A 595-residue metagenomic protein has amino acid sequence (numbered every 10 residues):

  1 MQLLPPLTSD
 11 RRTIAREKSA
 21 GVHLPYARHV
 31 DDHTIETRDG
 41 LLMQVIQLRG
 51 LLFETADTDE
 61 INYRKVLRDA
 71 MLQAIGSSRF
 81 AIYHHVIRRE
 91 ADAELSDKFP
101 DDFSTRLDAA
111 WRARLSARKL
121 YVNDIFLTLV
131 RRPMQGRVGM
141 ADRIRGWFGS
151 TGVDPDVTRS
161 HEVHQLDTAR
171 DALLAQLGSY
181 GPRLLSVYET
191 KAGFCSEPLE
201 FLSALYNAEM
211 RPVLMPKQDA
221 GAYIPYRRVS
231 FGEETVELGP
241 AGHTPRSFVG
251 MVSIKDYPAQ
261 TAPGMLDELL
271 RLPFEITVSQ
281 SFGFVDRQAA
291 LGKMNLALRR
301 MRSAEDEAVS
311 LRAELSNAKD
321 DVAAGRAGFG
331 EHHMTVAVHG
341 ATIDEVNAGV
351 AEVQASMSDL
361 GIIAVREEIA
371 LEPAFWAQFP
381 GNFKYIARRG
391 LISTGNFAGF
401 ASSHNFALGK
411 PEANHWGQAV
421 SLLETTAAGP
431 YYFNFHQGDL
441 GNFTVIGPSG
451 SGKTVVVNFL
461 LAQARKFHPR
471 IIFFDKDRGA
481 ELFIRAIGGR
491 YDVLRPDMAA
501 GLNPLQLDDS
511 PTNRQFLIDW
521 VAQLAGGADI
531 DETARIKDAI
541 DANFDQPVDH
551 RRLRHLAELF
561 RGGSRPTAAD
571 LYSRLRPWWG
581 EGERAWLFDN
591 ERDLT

Functional and structural regions predicted by a protein language model:
M1-L408: Extended, folded cores of ATP/NTP-driven motor/assembly subunits in large transport and secretion machines
D32-T34, A113-S116, L266, D321-G325 (+6 more regions): Generic recognition of flexible, low-complexity loop/linker segments
Q47, F443-T444, I472: Short hydrophobic/aromatic beta-strand immediately N-terminal to the Walker A/P-loop
L51, T58-G76, L270, I362-I363 (+4 more regions): P-loop NTPase motor domains
V285, I343, A428, Q437-G438 (+4 more regions): Short, glycine-/Ser/Thr-/acidic-enriched flexible segments
V336, A428, D475: Conserved hydrophobic/aromatic pocket- or pore-lining residues that grip, position, or stack substrates in active sites
H436-L460: Glycine-rich phosphate-binding P-loop
G452-N503: Walker A/P-loop NTP-binding active-site region of P-loop NTPases, recognizing the glycine-rich GxxxxGKT/S
